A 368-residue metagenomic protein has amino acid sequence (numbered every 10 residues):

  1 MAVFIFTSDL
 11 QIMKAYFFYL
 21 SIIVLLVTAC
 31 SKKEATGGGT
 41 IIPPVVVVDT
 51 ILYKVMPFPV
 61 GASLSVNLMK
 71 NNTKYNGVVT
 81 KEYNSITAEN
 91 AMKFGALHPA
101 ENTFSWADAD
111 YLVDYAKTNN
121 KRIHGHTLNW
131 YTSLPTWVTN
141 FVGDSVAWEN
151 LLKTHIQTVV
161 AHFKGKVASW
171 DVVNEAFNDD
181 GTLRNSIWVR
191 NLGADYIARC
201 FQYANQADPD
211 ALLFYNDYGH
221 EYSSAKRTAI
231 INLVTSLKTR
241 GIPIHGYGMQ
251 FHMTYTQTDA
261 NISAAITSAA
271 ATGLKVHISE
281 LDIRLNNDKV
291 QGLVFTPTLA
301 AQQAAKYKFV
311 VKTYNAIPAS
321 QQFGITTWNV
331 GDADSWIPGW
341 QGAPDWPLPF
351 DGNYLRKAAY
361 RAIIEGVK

Functional and structural regions predicted by a protein language model:
M1-A15, L20, L25-I51: Bacterial Sec-dependent N-terminal signal peptides
G38-S85, L97-A100: N-terminal carbohydrate-binding accessory modules
V45, Y53, P57, S65-T73 (+2 more regions): Noncatalytic carbohydrate-binding groove/subsite architecture in carbohydrate-active enzymes
V46, F141, T158, H162 (+5 more regions): Aromatic-rich peripheral "rim/lid" segments of glycoside hydrolase catalytic domains that contact and position glycan
P57-G61, S85-T87, R122-H124, V167-D171 (+4 more regions): Structural preference for beta-strand elements that scaffold enzyme active sites
N71-T80, A107-N119, Q157-K164, Q202 (+3 more regions): Short amphipathic alpha-helices and their capping/turn segments at secondary-structure boundaries
K81, S85-P99, A107-H220, I283-K289: Substrate-binding cleft and catalytic face of glycoside hydrolase catalytic domains, especially the flexible beta-alpha
W137-K153, R184-N185, S223-K238, P338-F350: Short, electropositive alpha-helical surface patch
